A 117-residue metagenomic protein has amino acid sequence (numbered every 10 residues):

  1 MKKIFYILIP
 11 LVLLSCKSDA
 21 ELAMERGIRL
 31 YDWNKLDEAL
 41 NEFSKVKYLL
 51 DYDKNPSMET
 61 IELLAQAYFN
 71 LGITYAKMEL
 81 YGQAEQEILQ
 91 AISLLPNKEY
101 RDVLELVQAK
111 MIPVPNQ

Functional and structural regions predicted by a protein language model:
L14-S15: C-terminal motif of bacterial Sec signal peptides marking the signal peptidase cleavage site
L49-I61, N97: Flexible helix-coil transition and linker loops at the boundaries of alpha-helical arrays
